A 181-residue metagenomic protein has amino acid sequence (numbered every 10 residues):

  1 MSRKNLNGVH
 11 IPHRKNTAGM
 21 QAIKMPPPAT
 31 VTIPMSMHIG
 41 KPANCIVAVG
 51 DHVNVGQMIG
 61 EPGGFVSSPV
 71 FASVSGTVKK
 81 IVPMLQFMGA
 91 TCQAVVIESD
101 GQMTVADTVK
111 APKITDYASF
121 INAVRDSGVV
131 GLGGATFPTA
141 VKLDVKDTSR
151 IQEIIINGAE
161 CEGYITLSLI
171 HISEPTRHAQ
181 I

Functional and structural regions predicted by a protein language model:
M1-G163, I170: Well-ordered secondary-structure scaffolds
I170-I181: Single conserved hydrophobic/aromatic residue that forms the stacking wall/gate of nucleotide- or nucleobase-binding
